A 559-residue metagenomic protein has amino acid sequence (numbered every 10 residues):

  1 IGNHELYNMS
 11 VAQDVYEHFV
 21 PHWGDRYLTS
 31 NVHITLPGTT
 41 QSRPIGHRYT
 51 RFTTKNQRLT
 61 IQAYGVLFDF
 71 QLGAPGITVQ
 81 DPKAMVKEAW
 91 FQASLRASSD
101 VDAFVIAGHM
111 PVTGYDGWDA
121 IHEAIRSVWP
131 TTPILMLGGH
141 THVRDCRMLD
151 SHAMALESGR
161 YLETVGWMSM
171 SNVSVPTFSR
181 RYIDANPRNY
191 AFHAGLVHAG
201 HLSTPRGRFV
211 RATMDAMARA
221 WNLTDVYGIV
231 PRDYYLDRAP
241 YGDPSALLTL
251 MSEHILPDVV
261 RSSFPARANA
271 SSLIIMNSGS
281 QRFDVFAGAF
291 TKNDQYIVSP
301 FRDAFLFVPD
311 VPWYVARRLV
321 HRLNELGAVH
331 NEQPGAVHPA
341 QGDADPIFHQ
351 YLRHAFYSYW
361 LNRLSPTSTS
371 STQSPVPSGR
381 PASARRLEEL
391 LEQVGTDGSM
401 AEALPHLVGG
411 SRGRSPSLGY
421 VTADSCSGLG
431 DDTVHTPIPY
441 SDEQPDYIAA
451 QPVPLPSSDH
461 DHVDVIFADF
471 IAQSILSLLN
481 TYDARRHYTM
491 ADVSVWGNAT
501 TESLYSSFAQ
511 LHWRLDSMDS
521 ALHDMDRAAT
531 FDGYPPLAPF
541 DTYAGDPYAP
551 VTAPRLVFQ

Functional and structural regions predicted by a protein language model:
I1, V32, E88-F91, A107 (+5 more regions): A generic structural motif
I1-T177: Acidic, metal/ion-coordinating pockets
Y16-H18, V143-A153, R180-G195, L319-V329: Short secondary-structure transition/capping segments
T29, H33-N56, A153-D243: Binuclear metal-dependent phosphoesterase catalytic core
N189-Q559: Non-catalytic terminal accessory segments
